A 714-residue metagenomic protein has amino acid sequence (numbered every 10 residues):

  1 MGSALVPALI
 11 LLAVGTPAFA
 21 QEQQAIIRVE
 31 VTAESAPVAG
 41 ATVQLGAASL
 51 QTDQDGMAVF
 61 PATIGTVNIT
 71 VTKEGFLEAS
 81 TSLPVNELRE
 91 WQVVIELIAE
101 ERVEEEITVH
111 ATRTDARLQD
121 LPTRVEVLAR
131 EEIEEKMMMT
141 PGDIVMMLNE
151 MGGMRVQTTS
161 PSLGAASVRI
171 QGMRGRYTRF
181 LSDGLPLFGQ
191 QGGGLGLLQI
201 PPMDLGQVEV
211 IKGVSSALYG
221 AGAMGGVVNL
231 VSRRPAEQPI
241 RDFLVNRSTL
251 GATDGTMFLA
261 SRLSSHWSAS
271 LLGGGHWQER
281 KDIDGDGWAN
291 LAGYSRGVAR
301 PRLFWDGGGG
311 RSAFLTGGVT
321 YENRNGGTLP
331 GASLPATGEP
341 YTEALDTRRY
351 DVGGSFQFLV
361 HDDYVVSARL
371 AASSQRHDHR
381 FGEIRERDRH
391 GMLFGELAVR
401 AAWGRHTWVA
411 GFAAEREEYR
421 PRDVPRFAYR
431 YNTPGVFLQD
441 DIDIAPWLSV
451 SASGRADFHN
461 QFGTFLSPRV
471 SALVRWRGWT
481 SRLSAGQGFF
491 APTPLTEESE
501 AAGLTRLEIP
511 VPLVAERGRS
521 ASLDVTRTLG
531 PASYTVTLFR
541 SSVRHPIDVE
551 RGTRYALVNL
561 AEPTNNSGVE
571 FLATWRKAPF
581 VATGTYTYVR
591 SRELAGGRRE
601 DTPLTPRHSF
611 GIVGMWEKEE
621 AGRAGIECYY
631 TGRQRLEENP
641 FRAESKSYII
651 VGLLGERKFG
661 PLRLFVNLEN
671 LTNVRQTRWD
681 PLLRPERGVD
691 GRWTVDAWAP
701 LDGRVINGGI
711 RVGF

Functional and structural regions predicted by a protein language model:
E30-E34, T72-E74, L88-E135, G175 (+1 more regions): Short, acidic, small-residue-rich periplasmic hinge/interaction motif at the N-terminus of Gram-negative outer-membrane
P61, S167, L185-K212: Short acidic/polar hinge/loop motifs at secondary-structure boundaries that mediate gating or recognition
V125, K136-M139, V145-G189, G206: Extracytoplasmic beta-strand/coil segments of soluble accessory domains associated with Gram-negative outer-membrane
A217, N229, E237-Q238, N246 (+3 more regions): Periplasmic-side early beta-strands and strand-to-turn transitions of outer-membrane beta-barrels
F304-E322, Y341-F462, S471-R475, T535-L538 (+2 more regions): Face-selective signature of the C-terminal outer-membrane beta-barrel domain
A332-L359, W479-T480, S484-R544, E550-K577 (+4 more regions): Outer-membrane beta-barrel signature, preferentially recognizing the C-terminal barrel domain of Gram-negative
D443-V450, S533-V543, L560-E638, G709-G713: Gram-negative outer-membrane beta-barrel transporters
R633-E637, E656-F714: C-terminal beta-signal and adjacent terminal beta-strands/loops of Gram-negative outer-membrane beta-barrel proteins
